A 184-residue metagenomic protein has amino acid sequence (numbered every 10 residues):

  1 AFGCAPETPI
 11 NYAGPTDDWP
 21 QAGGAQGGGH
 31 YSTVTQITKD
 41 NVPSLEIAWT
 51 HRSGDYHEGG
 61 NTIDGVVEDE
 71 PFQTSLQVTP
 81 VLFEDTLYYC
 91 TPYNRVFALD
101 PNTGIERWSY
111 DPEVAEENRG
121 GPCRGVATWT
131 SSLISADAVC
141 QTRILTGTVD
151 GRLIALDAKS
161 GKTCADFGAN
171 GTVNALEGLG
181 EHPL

Functional and structural regions predicted by a protein language model:
E7-P71, S75, I105-V114, K162-G180: Aromatic (tryptophan-biased) beta-strands that constitute blades/sheets of beta-rich domains
W19-G23, P71-R95, G120-R152, H182-L184: Repeat-blade elements of multi-bladed beta-propeller folds
A98-L99, E106: Aromatic-anchored glycine-rich loop motif in surface-exposed flexible loops
